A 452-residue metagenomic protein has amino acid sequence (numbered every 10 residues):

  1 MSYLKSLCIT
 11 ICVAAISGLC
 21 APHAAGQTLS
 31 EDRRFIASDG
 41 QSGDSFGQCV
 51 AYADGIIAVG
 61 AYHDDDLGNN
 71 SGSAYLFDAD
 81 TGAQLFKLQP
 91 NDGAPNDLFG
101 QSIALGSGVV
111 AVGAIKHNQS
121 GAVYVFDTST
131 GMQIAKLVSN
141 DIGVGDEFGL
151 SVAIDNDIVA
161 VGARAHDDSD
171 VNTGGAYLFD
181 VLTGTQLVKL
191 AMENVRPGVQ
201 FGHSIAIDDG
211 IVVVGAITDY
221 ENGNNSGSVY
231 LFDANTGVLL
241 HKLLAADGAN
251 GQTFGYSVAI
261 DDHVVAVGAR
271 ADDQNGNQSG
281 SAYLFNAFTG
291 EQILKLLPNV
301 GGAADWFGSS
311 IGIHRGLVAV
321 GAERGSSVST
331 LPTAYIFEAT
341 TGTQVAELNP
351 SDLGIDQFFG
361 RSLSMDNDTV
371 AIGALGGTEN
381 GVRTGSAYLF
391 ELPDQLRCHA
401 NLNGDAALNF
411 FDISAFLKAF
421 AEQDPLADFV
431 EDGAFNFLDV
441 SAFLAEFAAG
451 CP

Functional and structural regions predicted by a protein language model:
M1-S6: N-terminal secretory signal peptides that target proteins for export/translocation
C8-L19: Bacterial N-terminal signal peptides
G18-A21, P452: Residue-level signature of transmembrane alpha-helix interfaces in integral membrane proteins
P22-L396: Conserved beta-strand/short-helix segments that make up beta-rich extracellular adhesion/recognition modules
G26, D80-G82, G131, L182-G184 (+3 more regions): Cellulosome-associated attachment modules in secreted, modular CAZymes
